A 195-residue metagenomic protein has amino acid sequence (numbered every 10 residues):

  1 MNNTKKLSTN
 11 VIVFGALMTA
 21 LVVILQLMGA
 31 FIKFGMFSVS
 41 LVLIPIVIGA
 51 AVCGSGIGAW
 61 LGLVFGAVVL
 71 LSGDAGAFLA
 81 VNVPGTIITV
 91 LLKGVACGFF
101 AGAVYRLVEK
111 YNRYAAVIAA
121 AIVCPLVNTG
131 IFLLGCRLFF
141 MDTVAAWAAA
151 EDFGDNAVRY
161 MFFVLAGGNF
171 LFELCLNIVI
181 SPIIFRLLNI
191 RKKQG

Functional and structural regions predicted by a protein language model:
M1-T19, L107, L138, D152-G195: Alpha-helical transmembrane segments and their cytosolic interface
M1-W60: Hydrophobic transmembrane alpha-helices
I12-A16, I44, G58-L63, I87-L92 (+2 more regions): Hydrophobic alpha-helical transmembrane segments
T19-V23, F65-G66, G94, P125 (+1 more regions): Residue-level recognition of pore/gate-forming positions within transmembrane alpha-helices of multi-pass
L25-V39, V64-V104: Interfacial aromatic-anchored transmembrane helix boundaries in multi-pass membrane proteins
G29-K33, F37, G76, V104 (+3 more regions): Membrane-interfacial segments
L91, V95, F99, A103 (+2 more regions): Mid-bilayer segments of alpha-helical transmembrane spans in multi-pass integral membrane proteins that mediate
L107-G130, G195: Internal alpha-helical transmembrane segments of multi-pass membrane proteins
